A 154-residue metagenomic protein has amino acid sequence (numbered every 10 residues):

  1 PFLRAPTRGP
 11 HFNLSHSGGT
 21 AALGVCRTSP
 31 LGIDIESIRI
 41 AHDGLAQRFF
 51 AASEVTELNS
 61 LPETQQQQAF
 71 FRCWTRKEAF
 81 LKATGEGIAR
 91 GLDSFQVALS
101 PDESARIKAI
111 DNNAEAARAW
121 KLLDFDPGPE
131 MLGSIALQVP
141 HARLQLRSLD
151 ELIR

Functional and structural regions predicted by a protein language model:
P1-R154: Core catalytic alpha/beta fold that binds nucleotide/phospho-ligands
